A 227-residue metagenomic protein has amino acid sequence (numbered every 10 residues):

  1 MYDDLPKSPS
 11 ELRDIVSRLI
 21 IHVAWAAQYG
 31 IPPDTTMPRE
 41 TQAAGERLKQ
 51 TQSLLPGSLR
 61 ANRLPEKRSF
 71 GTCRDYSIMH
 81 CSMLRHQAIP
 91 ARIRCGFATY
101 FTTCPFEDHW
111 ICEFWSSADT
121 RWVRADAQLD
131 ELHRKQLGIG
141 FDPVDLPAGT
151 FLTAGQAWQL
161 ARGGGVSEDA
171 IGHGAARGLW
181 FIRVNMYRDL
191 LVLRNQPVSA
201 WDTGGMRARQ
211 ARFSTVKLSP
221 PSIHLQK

Functional and structural regions predicted by a protein language model:
M1-K67: Secondary-structure boundary elements
R13-D14, R18-H22, I31-P33, F97-W110 (+1 more regions): His-Asp-centered catalytic microenvironments across diverse enzyme cores, prominently the transglutaminase-like
M37-W110: Active-site neighborhood of thiol-dependent amide/isopeptide-bond enzymes
